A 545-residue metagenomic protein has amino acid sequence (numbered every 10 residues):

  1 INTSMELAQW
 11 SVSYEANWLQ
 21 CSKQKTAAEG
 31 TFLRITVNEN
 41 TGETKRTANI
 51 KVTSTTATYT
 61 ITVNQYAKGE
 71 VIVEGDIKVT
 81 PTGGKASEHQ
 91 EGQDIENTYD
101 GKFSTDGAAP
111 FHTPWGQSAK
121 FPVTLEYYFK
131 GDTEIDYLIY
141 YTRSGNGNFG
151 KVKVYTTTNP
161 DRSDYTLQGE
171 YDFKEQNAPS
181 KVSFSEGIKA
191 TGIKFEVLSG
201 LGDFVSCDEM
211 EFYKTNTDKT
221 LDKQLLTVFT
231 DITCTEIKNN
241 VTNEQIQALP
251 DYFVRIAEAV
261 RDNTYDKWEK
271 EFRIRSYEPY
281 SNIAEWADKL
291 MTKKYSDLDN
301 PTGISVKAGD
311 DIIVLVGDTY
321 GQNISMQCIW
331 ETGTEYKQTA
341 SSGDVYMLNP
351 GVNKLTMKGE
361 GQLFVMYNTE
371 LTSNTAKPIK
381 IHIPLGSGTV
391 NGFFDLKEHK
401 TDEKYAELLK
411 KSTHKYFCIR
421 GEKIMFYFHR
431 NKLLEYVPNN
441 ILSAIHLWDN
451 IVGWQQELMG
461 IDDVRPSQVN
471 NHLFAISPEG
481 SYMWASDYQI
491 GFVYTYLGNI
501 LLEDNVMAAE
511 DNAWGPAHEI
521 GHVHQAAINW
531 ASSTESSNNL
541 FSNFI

Functional and structural regions predicted by a protein language model:
T3-R34: Surface-exposed binding patches on compact interaction domains or structured appendages
T44-T55: A short beta-strand micro-motif common to beta-rich folds, especially ectodomain repeats
G69-K130, R143-N148, N216-Q224: Disordered, acidic Ser/Thr/Pro-rich linker "stalks" and the adjacent N-terminal cap of the next globular domain
S104-V123, E170-Q176, W286-Y295: Extracellular beta-rich ligand/substrate-recognition surface
K120-P122, K130-Y137, K189-A190, V306-I312: Extended extracellular/luminal ectodomain segments enriched in beta-structured repeat modules
F121-P122, S144-T217: Trp- and acidic/polar-enriched beta-sheet ligand-binding modules for extracellular glycan and matrix recognition
V228-G392: Beta-strand-enriched, solvent-exposed domains that form extended recognition/catalytic surfaces
Y405-K411, K415-I545: Catalytic cores of extracellular degradative/oxidative enzymes
